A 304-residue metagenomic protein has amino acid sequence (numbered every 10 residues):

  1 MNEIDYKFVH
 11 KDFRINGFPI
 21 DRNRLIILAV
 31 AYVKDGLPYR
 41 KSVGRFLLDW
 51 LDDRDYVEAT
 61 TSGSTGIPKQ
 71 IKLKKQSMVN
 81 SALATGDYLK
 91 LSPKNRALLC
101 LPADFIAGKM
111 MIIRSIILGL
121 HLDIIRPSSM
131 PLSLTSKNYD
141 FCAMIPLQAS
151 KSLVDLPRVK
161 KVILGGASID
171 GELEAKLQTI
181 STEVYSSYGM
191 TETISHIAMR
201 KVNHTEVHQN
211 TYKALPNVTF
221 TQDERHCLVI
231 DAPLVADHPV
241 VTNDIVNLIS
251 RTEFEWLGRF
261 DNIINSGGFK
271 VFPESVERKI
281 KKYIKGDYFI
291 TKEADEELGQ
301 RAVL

Functional and structural regions predicted by a protein language model:
M1-L37, V79-L101, S128-D140: Conserved ATP-dependent adenylate/AMP-binding module captured primarily in the ANL superfamily
K41-T60, P93-K94: Conserved pre-ATP/AMP-binding loop-to-beta segment of ANL
D55-N80, K90-S92: Conserved AMP-binding A3 loop
T61-S64, A97, I112, C142 (+3 more regions): Conserved S/T- and glycine-rich ATP-binding loop of Class I adenylate-forming
K74-N80, R96-K151: AMP-binding/adenylate-forming
S152-T205: Gly/Ser/Thr-rich phosphate-binding loop
E183-R225, V235-P239: Conserved ATP-binding loop and adjacent catalytic segment of the adenylate-forming AMP-binding
N243-L304: AMP-binding/adenylate-forming catalytic core of the ANL superfamily
